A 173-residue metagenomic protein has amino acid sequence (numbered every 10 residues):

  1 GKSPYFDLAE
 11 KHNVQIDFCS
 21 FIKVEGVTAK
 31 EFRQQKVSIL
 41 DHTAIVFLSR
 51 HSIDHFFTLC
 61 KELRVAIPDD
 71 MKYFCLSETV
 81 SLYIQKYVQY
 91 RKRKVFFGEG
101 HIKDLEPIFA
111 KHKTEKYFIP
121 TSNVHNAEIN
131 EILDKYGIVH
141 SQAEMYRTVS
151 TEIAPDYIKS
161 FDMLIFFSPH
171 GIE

Functional and structural regions predicted by a protein language model:
G1-E173: Conserved beta-alpha
